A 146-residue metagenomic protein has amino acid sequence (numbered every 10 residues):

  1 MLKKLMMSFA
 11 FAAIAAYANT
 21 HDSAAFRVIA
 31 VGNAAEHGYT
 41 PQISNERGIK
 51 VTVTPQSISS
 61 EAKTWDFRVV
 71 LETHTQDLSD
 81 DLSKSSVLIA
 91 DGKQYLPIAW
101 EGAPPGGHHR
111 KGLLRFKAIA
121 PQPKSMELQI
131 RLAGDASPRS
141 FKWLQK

Functional and structural regions predicted by a protein language model:
L5-A12: Sec-dependent N-terminal signal peptides
H21-N45: A eukaryote-biased signal for short, well-structured alpha-helical docking elements
E36-E61: Low-complexity, acidic Ser/Thr/Pro/Gly-rich terminal tails and inter-domain linkers that flank the onset of structured
I49, K84-S86, K124-M126: Short beta-strand/loop motifs in extracellular/secreted proteins, especially within beta-sandwich accessory domains
T54, R68-E72, R115, Q129-R131: Residue-level recognition of well-ordered beta-strand positions that form the cores of beta-sheet-rich folds across
S57-L96, R110: Mid-length scaffold segments of soluble, non-membrane domains
G92-L144: Short, solvent-exposed, Trp/other aromatic-anchored flexible loops in extracytoplasmic proteins
